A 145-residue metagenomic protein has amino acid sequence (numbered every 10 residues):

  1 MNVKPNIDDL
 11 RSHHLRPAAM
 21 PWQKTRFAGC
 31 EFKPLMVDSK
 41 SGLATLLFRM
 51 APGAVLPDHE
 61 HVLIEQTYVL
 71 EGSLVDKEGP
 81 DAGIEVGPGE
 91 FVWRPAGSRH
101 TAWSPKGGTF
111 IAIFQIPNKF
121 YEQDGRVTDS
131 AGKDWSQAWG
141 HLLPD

Functional and structural regions predicted by a protein language model:
M1-G42, R126-D145: A short, N-terminal "cap"/entry segment at the start of jelly-roll beta-barrel domains of the cupin/DSBH fold
E31-M36, S41-H61, V86, P95-G97: Conserved short histidine dyad/triad with adjacent acidic residue
L43, E65, G107: Conserved catalytic motifs of the protein kinase core domain
L47-R49, S73, I113: Residue-level recognition of well-ordered beta-strand positions that form the cores of beta-sheet-rich folds across
R49, H61-L63, G83-E90, R126-T128: "Short basic amphipathic alpha-helical interaction patches in structured regions
P52, E60-G79: Glycine- and acidic-residue-biased ligand/ion/polar-headgroup-sensing regions
D76-R99, S104: Short acidic-glycine-tyrosine-enriched beta hairpin
A96-Y121: Ligand-binding loop in jelly-roll beta-barrel domains
